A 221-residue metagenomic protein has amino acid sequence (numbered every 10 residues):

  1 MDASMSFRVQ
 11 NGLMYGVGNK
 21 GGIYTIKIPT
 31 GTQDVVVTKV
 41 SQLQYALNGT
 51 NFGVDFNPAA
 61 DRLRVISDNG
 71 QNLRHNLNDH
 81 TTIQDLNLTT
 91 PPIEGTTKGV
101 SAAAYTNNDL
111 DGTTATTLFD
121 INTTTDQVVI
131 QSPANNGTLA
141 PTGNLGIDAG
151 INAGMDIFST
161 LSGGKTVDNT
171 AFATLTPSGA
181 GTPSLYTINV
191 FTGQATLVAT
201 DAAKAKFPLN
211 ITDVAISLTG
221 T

Functional and structural regions predicted by a protein language model:
M1-Q42: Glycine/small-residue-rich interface belts in oligomeric ring/scaffold proteins and their assembly partners
A3-N11, Y45-D61, G95-T114, A149-V167 (+1 more regions): Structural signature of eukaryotic scaffold interfaces centered on beta-propeller domains
R8, M14-K20, F56-P58, V65-D68 (+3 more regions): Conserved beta-strand positions in repeat-built beta-propeller and related beta-rich domains
G12, G21, V35, D61 (+7 more regions): Repetitive beta-architecture junctions, highlighting loop-to-beta-strand starts across blade-like repeats
K20-K27, G70-N76, A115, T124-P133 (+1 more regions): Structural motif
Q33-Q44, L77, T81-E94, I130-D148 (+2 more regions): Beta-propeller fold detector
T38-N87: Hydrophobic alpha-helical segments and helix pairs
A104-D156: A mid-sequence, solvent-exposed acidic-amphipathic segment
